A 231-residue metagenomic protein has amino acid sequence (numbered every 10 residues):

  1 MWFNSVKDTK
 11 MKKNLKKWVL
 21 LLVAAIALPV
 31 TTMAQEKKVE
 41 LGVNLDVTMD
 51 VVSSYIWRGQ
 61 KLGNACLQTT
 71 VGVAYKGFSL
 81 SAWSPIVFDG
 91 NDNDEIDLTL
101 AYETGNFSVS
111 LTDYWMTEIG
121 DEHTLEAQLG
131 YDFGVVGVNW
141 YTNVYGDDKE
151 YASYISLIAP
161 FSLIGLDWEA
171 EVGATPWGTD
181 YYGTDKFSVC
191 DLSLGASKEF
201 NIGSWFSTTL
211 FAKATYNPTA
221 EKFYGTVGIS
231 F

Functional and structural regions predicted by a protein language model:
M1-N44: Cleavable N-terminal export/targeting peptides
Q35-F88: Short glycine/proline- and aromatic-enriched beta-strand/turn motifs that initiate or cap beta-hairpins
Q35-N44, N106, V135, P160-E169 (+1 more regions): Short loop/turn motifs that connect adjacent beta-strands in outer-membrane beta-barrel proteins
D46-V52, G72, S81-P85, A101 (+7 more regions): Transmembrane beta-strands of outer-membrane beta-barrel proteins
W57-A65, I86-E95, W115-T124, N143-S153 (+2 more regions): Solvent-exposed loop/turn segments connecting transmembrane beta-strands in outer-membrane beta-barrel proteins
D97-G146, S156-F161: Gram-negative (and chloroplast) outer-membrane scaffold detector with strong preference for beta-barrel transmembrane
D167-I202: Outer membrane beta-barrel transmembrane domains
L194, F200, P218-F231: Outer-membrane beta-barrel "beta-signal"
